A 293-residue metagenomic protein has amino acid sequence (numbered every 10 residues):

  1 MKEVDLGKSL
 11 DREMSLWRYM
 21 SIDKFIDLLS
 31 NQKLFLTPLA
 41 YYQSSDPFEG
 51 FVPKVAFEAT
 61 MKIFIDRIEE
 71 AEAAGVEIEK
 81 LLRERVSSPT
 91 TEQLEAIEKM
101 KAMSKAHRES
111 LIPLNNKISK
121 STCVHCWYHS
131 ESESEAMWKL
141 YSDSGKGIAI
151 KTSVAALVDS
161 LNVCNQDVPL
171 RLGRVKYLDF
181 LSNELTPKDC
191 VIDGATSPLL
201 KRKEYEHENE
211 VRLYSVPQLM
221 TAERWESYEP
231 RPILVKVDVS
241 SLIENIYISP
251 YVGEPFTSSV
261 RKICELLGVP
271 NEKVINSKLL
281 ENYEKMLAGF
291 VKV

Functional and structural regions predicted by a protein language model:
M1-V293: Partner-binding and oligomerization surfaces adjacent to conserved cores of proteins that assemble macromolecular
